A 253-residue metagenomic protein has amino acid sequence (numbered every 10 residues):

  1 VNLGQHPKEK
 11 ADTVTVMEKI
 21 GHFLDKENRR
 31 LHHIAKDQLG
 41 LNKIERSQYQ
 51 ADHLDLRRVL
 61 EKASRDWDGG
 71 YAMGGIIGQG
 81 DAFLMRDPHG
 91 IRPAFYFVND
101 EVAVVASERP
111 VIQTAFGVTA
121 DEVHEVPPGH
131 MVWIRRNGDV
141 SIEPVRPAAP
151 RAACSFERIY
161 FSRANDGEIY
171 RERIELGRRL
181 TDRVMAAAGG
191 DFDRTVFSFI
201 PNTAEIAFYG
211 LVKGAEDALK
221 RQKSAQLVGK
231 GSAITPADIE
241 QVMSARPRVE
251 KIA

Functional and structural regions predicted by a protein language model:
V1, F197, A204-L211, V249-K251: Extended, hydrophobic alpha-helical segments in both membrane/secreted and soluble proteins
N2-P127, W133-T195, I200-P201, V228: Conserved short alpha-helical segments that host acidic/polar catalytic motifs at enzyme active sites
E27-L31, Y209-A215: Short, charged low-complexity intrinsically disordered segments located at boundaries of structured domains
H89, N99-D100, L211-A218: Short secondary-structure boundary/capping segments
K213-A253: Short, glycine/charge-rich flexible loops or terminal/linker lids adjacent to PRPP-binding catalytic cores
